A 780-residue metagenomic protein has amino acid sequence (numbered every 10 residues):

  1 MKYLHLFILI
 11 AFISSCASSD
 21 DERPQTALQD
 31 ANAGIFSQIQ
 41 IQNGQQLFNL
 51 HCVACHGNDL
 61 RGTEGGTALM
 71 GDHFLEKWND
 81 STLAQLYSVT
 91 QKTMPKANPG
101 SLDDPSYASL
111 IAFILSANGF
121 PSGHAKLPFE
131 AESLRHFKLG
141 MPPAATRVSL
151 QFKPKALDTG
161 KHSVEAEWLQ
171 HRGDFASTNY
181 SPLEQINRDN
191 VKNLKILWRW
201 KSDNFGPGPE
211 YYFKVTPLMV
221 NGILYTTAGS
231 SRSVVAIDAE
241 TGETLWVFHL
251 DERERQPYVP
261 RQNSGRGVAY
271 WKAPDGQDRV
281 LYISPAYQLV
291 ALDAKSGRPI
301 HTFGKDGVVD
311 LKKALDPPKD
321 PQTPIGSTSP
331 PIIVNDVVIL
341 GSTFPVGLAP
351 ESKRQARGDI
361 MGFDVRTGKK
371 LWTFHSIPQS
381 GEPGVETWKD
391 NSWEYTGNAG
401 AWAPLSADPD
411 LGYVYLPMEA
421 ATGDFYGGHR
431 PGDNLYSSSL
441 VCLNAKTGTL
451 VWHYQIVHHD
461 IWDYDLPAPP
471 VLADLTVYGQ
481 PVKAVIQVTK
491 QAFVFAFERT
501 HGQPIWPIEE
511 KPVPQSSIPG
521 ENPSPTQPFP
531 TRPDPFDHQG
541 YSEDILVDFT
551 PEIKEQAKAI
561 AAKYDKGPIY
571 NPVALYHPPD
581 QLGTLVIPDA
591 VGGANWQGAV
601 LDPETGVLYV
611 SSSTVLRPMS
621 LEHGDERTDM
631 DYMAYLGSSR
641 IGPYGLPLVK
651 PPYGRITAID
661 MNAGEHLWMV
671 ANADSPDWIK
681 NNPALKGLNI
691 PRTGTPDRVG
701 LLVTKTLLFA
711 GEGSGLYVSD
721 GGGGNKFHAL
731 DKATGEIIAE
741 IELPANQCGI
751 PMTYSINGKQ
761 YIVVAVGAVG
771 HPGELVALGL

Functional and structural regions predicted by a protein language model:
I13-S15: C-terminal motif of bacterial Sec signal peptides marking the signal peptidase cleavage site
G34, I39, N43-Q45, N58-P95 (+1 more regions): Gly/Gly-Pro-rich "capping" loops immediately C-terminal to redox-active cysteine motifs in periplasmic/lumenal
G44-D59, L110, I114: The canonical Cys-X-X-Cys-His
P99-A176: Flexible coil segments in periplasmic/lumen-exposed cytochrome c-class electron-transfer proteins
V148, F152-L197, S376-P383, P551-D580: Blade/loop signatures of beta-propeller domains
W168-R172, E210-G229, S233, P260-Q288 (+13 more regions): Repeat-blade elements of multi-bladed beta-propeller folds
W200-T216, V247-P274, K305-P330, V346 (+10 more regions): Extracytoplasmic beta-rich repeat domains
L292, S296-G297, Q355-K369, D433-T449 (+5 more regions): Beta-propeller blade signature
